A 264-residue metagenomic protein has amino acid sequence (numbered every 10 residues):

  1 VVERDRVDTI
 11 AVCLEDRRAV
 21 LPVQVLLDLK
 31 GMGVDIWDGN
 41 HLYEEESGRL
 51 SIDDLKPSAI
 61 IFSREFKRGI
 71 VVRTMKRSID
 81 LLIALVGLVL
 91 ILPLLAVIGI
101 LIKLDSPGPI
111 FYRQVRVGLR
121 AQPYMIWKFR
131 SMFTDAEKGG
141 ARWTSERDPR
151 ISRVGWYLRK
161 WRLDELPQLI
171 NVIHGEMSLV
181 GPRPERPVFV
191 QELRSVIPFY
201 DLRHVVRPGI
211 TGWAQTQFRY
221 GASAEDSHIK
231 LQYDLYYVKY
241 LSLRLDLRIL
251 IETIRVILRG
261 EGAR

Functional and structural regions predicted by a protein language model:
V1-L92, R264: N-terminal hydrophobic signal-anchor/signal peptide
N40, V89, P93, P109 (+3 more regions): Proline-centered helix-kink/hinge sites
Y43-D53, F111-S152, T211-Q232: Short, glycine-rich, amphipathic interfacial segments at transmembrane boundaries or analogous
V71-A136, N171, L243-R264: A hydrophobic, helix-centered structural microdomain
S106, P182, F218, Y240: Short, conserved catalytic or interaction motifs in soluble domains
T144-R207, I249-I257: A short, structured surface patch at a secondary-structure boundary
L235: Short beta-strand/loop motif that positions the catalytic acidic residue of the alpha/beta-hydrolase fold
